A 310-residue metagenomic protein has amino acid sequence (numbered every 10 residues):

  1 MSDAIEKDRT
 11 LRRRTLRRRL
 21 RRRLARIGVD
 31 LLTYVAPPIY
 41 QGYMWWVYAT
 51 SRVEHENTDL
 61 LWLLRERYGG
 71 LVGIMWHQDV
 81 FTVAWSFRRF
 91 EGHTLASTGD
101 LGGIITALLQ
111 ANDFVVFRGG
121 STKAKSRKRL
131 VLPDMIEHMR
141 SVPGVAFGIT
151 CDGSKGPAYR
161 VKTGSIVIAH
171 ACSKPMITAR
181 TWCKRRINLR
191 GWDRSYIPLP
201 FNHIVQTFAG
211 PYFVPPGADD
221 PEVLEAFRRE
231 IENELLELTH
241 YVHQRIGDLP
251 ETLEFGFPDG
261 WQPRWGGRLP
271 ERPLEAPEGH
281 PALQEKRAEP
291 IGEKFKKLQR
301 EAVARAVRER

Functional and structural regions predicted by a protein language model:
S2-Q41, A107, A111, V115 (+1 more regions): Non-catalytic C-terminal accessory region of glycerolipid acyltransferases and related lyso-lipid remodeling enzymes
W45-G70, M75-T82: A short, well-structured juxtamembrane/interface segment
E54, W76, A124-L132, A158: A conditional alpha-helix N-cap/helix-loop micro-motif detector
H55-N57, M75, A96, G210 (+1 more regions): Pocket-edge structural micro-motifs
L60-W62, T122-R127, Y212-A218: A short acidic, often aromatic-flanked loop/helix-cap motif at beta-alpha or helix-coil junctions that lines enzyme
L63-Y68, S86-R89, V142: Flexible, charged surface loops at secondary-structure boundaries
G70-R127: Catalytic core of membrane glycerolipid acyltransferases/transacylases, capturing the structured, soluble-facing
